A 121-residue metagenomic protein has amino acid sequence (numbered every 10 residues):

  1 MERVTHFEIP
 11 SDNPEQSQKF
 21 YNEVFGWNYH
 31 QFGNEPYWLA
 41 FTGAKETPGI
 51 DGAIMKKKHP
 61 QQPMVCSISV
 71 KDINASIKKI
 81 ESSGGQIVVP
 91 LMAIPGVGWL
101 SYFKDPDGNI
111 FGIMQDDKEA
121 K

Functional and structural regions predicted by a protein language model:
E2, E8-G49: Core segments of cupin and vicinal oxygen chelate
V4-D12, K57-E81, W99-K104: Vicinal oxygen chelate
I9, I77-K78, S83-K121: Vicinal oxygen chelate
N28, G52, I87-P90: A short linear hydrophobic-aromatic micro-motif
G33, I54, D116-K118: Acetyl-CoA-dependent GNAT
N34-Y37, P60-Q62, I94-W99: Short acidic/glycine-enriched loop/turn segments that link adjacent beta-strands
E46-D51, G108-F111: Short, charged/polar, Gly/Pro-enriched secondary-structure boundary elements
